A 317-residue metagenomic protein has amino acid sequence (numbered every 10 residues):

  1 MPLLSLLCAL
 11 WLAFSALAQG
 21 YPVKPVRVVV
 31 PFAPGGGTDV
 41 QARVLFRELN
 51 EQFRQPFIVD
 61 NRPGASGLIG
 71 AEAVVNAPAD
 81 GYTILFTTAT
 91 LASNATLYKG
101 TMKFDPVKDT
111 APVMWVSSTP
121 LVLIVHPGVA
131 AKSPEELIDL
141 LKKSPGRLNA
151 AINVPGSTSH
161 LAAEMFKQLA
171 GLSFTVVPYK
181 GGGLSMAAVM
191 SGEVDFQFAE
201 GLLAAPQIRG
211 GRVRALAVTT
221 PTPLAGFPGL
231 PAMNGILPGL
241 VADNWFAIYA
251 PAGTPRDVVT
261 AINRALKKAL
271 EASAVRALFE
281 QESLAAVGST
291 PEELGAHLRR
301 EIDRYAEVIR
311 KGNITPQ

Functional and structural regions predicted by a protein language model:
P2-S15: Bacterial N-terminal signal peptides
A18-K108, R147, L169-F196, E200 (+3 more regions): N-terminal (or domain-start) structured segment
V23-P25, L169-L172, R209, R256-Q317: An extracytoplasmic/periplasmic, membrane-proximal ligand-sensing/linker region
Q41, L45, S66, G70 (+13 more regions): Stable alpha-helical elements in mature extracytoplasmic
N76-Y82, T96-L184, M233, P238 (+1 more regions): Hinge/capping helix and adjacent helix->loop/strand transition within the periplasmic-binding protein
T88-A89, P127, G201-L202, T220-P221 (+1 more regions): Short secondary-structure boundary segments
L184-L240: Anionic-ligand binding region
